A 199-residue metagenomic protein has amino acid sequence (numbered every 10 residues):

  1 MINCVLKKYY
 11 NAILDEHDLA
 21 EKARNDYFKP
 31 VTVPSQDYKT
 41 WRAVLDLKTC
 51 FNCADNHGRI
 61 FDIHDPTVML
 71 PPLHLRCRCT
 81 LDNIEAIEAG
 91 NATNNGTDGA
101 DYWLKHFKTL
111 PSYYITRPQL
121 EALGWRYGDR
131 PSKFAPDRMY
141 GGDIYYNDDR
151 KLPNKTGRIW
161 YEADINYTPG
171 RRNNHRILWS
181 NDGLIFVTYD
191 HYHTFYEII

Functional and structural regions predicted by a protein language model:
M1-R76, D82-G99, R117-A122, R126-M139 (+1 more regions): Domain-core detector
V33-V44, C50-A54, L123-I199: Functional cores of ribonucleases/endoribonucleases
L75-D82, R176-I177, T194: Catalytic nucleophile-His microenvironment captured as a short glycine-rich beta-strand/loop that brackets
A100-L104, I177: Generic hydrophobic, helix-prone segments enriched in Leu/Val/Ile
W103-T109, D182-L184: Second-shell loop/turn segments in exported
S112-Y113: N-terminal domain-onset segments
